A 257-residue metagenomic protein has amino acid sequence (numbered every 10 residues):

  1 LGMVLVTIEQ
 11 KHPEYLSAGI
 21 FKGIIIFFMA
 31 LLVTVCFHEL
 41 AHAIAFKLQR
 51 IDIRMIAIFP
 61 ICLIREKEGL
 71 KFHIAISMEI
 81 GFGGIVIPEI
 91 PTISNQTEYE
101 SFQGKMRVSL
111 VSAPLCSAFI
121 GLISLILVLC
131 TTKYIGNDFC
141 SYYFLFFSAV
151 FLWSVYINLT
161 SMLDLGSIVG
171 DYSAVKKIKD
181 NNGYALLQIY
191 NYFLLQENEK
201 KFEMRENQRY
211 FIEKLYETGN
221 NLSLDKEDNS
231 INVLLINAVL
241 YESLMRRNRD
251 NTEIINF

Functional and structural regions predicted by a protein language model:
L1-F27: Topogenic membrane-insertion module of multi-pass membrane proteins
G2-M3, I74-I76, Y190-K214: Primarily interfacial, aromatic-capped hydrophobic alpha-helices that serve as membrane anchors
G23, F27-M29, R107-L110: Hydrophobic alpha-helical transmembrane segments of multi-pass small-molecule transporters/permeases
I26-N95: Small-residue-rich helix-interface/hinge motifs
G83-S94, Y172-A185, E203-T218: Alpha-helical membrane-embedding segments and immediately adjacent membrane-interface amphipathic helices
T92-L195: Hydrophobic transmembrane alpha-helical segments that form the core helix bundle of multi-pass membrane enzymes
A185-E203, E227-R247, F257: Amphipathic alpha-helical repeat scaffolds of TPR domains
R205-L224, R249-F257: Alpha-helical repeat scaffolds
